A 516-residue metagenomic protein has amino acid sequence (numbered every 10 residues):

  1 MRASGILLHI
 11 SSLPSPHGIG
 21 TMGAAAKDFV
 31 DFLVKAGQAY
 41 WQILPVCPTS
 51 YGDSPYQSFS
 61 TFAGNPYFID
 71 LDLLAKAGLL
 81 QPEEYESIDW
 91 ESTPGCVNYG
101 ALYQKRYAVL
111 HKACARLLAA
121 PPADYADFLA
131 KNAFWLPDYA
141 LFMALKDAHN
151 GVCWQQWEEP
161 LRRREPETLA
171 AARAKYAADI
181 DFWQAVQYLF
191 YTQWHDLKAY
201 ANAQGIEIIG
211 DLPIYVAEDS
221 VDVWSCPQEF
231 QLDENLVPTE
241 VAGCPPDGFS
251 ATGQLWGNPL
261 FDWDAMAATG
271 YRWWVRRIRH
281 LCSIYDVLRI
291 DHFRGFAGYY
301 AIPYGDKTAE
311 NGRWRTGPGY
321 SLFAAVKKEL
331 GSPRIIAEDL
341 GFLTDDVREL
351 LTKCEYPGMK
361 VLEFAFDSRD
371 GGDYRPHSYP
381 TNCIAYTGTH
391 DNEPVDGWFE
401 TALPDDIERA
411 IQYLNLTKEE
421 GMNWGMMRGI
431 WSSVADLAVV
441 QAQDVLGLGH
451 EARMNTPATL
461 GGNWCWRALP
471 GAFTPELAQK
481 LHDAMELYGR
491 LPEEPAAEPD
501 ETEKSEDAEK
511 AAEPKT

Functional and structural regions predicted by a protein language model:
M1-L13: An acidic-aromatic substrate-binding cleft motif
H9, S15, D53-Y191, V216-V439 (+2 more regions): Alpha-amylase-like alpha-glycosidases and glucanotransferases acting on alpha-linked glucans and related
A24-D31, T192-Y200, W274-R276, M422-M426: Short alpha-helical segments and helix-capping/turn motifs at coil-helix boundaries
A24-T49, S283-Y285: Catalytic domains of carbohydrate-active enzymes, especially glycoside hydrolases
V34, W194-N202, K327, L351-T352: Surface-exposed amphipathic alpha-helices with a cationic face
L44, E207-I209, P213, V287 (+1 more regions): Outer-envelope exported proteins of Gram-negative bacteria
W183-V216: Conserved, well-ordered alpha-helix/loop/beta-strand core segments that scaffold catalytic motifs
P495-T516: Intrinsically disordered, low-complexity terminal tails and inter-domain linkers enriched for S/T/G/P/D/E
